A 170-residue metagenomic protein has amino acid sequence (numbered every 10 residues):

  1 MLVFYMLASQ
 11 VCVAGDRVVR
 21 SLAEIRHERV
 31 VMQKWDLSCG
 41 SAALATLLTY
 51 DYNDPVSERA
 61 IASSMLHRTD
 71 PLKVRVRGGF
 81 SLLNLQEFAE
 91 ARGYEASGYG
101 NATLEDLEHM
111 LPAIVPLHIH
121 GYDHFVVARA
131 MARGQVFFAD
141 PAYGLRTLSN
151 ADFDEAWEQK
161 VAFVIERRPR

Functional and structural regions predicted by a protein language model:
M1-Q10: Bacterial N-terminal signal peptides
V3, E28, Y50: Generic anion/oxyanion-binding catalytic loop in active/binding sites
V13, R17-E24, V30, S63-E166: Conserved active-site-adjacent core of cysteine acyl-enzyme catalytic domains
K34-T49, R77-A89: Active-site nucleophilic cysteine motif
S41-L72: Early exported N-terminus immediately downstream of N-terminal targeting peptides
